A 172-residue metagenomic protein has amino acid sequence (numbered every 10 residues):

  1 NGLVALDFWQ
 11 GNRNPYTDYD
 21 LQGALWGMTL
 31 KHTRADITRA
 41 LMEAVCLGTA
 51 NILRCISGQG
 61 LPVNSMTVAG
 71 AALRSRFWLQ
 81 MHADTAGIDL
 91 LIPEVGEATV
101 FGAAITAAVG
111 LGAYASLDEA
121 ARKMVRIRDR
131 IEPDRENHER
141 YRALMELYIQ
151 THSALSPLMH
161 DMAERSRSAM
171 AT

Functional and structural regions predicted by a protein language model:
N1-T172: Glycine/Thr-rich phosphate-binding loops that ligate phosphate moieties of nucleotide and other phosphorylated ligands
